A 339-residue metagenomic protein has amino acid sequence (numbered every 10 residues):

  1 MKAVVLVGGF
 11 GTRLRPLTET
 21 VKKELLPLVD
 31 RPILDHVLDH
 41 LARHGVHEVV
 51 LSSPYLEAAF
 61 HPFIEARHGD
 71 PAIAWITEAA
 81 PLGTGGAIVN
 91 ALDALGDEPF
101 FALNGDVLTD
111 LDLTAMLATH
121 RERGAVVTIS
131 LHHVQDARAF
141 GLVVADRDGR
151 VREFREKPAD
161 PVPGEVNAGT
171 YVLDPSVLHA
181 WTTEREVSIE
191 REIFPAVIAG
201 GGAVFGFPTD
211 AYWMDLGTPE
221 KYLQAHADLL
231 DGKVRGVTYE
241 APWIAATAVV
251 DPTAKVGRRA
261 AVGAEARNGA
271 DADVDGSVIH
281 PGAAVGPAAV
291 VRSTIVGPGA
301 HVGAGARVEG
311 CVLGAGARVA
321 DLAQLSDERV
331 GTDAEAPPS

Functional and structural regions predicted by a protein language model:
M1-V5, R13, L26-A115, L131 (+4 more regions): Conserved N-terminal catalytic core of the sugar/cofactor nucleotidyltransferase
P16-E19, E156-P158: Conserved catalytic-core motifs of eukaryotic protein kinase domains, centered on the activation segment
L25, V143-A145, F194, G206: A structural signal for short hydrophobic beta-strand segments in well-ordered beta-sheet cores
V46, D97, G124-A125, G202: Short, high-confidence coil segments that cap the C-terminus of an alpha-helix and link into the following beta-strand
Y55, T128-A145, D160: Short beta-strand-to-loop element that shapes/binds the nucleotide-sugar donor at the catalytic cleft/hinge
P99-F101, L108, T114-R121, H132-A137 (+1 more regions): Catalytic-core segments of class I nucleotidyltransferases/pyrophosphorylases that form NMP-activated intermediates
R185, I198-V290: Extended, small-residue-rich solenoid/repeat segments and analogous flexible loops that form exposed scaffolds
V274, V278, A283-S339: Glycine-rich hexapeptide-repeat left-handed beta-helix
